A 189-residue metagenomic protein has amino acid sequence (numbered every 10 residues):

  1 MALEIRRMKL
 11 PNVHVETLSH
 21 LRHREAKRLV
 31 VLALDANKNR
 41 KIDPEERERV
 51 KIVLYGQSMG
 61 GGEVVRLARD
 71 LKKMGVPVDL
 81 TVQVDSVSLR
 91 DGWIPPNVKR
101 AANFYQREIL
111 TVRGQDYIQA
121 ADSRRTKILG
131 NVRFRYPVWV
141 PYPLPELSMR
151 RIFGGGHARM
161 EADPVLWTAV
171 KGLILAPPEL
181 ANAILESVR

Functional and structural regions predicted by a protein language model:
M1, E25-L29, G60-L67, L166 (+1 more regions): Stable alpha-helical elements in mature extracytoplasmic
M1-V50, I152: Active-site catalytic motif of lipid deacylating hydrolases and related acyltransferases
E4, E16, E25, E45-E48 (+6 more regions): Glutamate identity and glutamate-enriched acidic tracts
H14-R24, K51-Y55, D91, F153-E161 (+1 more regions): Second-shell loop/turn segments in exported
R22, D35, K41-D43, D79 (+3 more regions): Serine/threonine-rich low-complexity intrinsically disordered regions
V30-Q119: Serine-dependent carboxylesterase/thioesterase catalytic core of lipase-like alpha/beta-hydrolase/SGNH enzymes
A102-R189: C-terminal catalytic-base region of ester-bond hydrolases, centering on the histidine of the charge-relay
